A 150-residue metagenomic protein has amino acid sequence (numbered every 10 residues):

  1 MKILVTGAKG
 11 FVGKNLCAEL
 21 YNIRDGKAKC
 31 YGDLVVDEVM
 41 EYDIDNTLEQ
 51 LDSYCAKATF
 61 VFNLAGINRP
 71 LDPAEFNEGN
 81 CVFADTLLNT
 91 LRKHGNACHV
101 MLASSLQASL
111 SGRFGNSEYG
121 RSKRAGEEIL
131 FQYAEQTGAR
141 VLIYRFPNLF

Functional and structural regions predicted by a protein language model:
M1-G26: N-terminal Rossmann NAD(P)H-binding glycine-rich loop of SDR-like oxidoreductase domains
T6, G10, N77-C81, G115-E127: Short-chain dehydrogenase/reductase
T6, V61-L64, V100-L106, Y144-F146: SDR active-site strand-loop-helix element
A18-N22, N89-K93, F131-E135: Short, well-ordered alpha-helices that flank and scaffold nucleotide-derived cofactor binding pockets
D25-S53: Adenosine-cofactor binding site in Rossmann-like domains, unifying the SAM/SAH pocket of S-adenosylmethionine-dependent
D45-C81, T86, R92, L106-F114: NAD(P)H-binding glycine-rich loop region in Rossmannoid oxidoreductase-like domains and their noncatalytic homologs
D85-R121, T137, V141-L142: Conserved Rossmann-fold NAD(P)-dependent oxidoreductase catalytic core, especially the SDR/UDP-sugar
A108, L149-F150: Conserved sequence/active-site signature of Rossmann-fold short-chain dehydrogenase/reductase
